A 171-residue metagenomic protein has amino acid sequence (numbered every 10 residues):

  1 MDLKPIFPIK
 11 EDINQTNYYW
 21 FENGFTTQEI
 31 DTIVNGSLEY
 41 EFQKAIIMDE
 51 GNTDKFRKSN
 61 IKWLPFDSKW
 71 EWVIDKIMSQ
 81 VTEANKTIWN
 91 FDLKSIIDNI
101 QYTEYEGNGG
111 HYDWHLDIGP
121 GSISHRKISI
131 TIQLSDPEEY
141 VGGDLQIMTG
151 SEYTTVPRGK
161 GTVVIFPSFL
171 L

Functional and structural regions predicted by a protein language model:
M1-V163, F169-L171: Fe(II)/2-oxoglutarate oxygenase catalytic core
